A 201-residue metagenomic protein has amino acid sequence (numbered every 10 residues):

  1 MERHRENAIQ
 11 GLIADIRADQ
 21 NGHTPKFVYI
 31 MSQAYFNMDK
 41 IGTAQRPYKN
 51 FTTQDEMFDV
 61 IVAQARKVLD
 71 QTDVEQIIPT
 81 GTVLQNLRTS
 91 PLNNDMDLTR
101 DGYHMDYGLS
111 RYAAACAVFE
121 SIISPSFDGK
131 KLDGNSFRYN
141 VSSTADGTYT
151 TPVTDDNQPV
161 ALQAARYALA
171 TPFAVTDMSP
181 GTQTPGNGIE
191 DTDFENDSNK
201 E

Functional and structural regions predicted by a protein language model:
M1-G108: Alpha-helical cap/lid subdomain in secreted, periplasmic, or secretory-pathway luminal O-acyl-processing enzymes
R3, R17, K26, R66-K67 (+5 more regions): Surface-exposed charge patches in extracellular/virion surface proteins
T43, P172-A174, G181-T182: Conserved, single-site charged/polar hotspot
P79, R100, F127, A145 (+2 more regions): Intrinsically disordered, low-complexity segments enriched in small/polar residues
D97-A174: Histidine-centered active-site loop/cap adjacent to the catalytic His in serine esterases/O-acetyl transfer systems
G181-E201: Extracellular carbohydrate-recognition regions
